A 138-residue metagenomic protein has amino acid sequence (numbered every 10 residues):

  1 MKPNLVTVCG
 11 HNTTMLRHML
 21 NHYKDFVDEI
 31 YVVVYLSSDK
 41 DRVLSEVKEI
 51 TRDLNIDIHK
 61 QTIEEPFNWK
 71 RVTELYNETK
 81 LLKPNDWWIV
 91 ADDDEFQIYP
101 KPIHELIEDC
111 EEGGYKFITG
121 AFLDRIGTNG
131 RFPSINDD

Functional and structural regions predicted by a protein language model:
K2-N4: Cell-envelope/extracellular polymer assembly enzymes that use nucleotide-activated donors
N12-F26: Short, well-formed alpha-helical segments that are part of the catalytic scaffolds of diverse glycosyltransferases
V27, P84-N85, E112-Y115: Short, high-confidence coil segments that cap the C-terminus of an alpha-helix and link into the following beta-strand
I30-Y35: Short internal beta-strands
D39-A91: Active-site-proximal specificity loops/subdomain of glycosyltransferases
D92-Q97: The conserved acidic donor/metal-binding loop of glycosyltransferases
Y99-G127: Conserved donor-nucleotide/metal-binding helix-loop-beta segment in metal-dependent transferases, i.e., the alpha-helix
G127-D138: Acceptor/aglycone-binding surface of glycosyltransferases and processive sugar-polymer synthases
